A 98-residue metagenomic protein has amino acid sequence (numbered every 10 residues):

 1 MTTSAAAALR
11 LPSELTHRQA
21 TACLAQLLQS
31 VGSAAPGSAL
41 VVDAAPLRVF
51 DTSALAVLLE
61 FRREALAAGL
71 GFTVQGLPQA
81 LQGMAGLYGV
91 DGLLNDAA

Functional and structural regions predicted by a protein language model:
M1-F50, E60-A98: STAS-like cytosolic regulatory interaction modules
